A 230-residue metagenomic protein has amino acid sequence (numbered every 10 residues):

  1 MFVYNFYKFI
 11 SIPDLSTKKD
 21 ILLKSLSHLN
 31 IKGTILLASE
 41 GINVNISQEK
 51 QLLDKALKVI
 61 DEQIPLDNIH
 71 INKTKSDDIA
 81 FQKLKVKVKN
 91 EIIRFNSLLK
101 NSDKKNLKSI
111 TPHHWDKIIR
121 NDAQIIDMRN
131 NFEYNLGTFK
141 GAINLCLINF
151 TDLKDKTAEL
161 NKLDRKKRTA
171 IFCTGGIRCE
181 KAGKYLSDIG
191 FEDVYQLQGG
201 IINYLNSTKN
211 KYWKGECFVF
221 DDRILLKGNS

Functional and structural regions predicted by a protein language model:
M1-K108, N121, R129-T169, T174-S230: Rhodanese-like catalytic fold shared by cysteine-dependent sulfurtransferases and DSP/PTP-type phosphatases
I110-H114: N-terminal domain-start motif of subtilase-like serine proteases
W115-N121: A short acidic-Thr-Gly-centered motif at the start of a beta-strand
